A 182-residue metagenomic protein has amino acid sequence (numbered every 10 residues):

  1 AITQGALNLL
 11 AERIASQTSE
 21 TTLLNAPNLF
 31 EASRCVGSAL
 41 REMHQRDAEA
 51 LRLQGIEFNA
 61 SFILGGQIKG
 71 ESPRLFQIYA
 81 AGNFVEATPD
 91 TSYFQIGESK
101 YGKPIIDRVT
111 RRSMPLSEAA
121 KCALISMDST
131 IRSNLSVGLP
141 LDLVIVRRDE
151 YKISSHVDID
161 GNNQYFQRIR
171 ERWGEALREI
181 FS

Functional and structural regions predicted by a protein language model:
A1, E57, S61-Q67, Y79: Short beta-strand segments
A1-E49, I96-K103, D107, R111-M114 (+1 more regions): Conserved short S/T/G-enriched processing/targeting/catalytic segments and their helical context
I2-Q4, K69, E150-Y151: Short, glycine-/Ser/Thr-/acidic-enriched flexible segments
P27, E31, I56-S61: Glycine-rich, flexible loop segments associated with nucleotide phosphate handling
A39-H44, Q54-F58, G65, K121-L124: A short linear-motif detector with a strong N-terminal bias
A48-Q54, I63-G65, P73-L75, I131-N134: A generic local secondary-structure boundary/capping motif
N59, S72-S182: A two-mode feature
